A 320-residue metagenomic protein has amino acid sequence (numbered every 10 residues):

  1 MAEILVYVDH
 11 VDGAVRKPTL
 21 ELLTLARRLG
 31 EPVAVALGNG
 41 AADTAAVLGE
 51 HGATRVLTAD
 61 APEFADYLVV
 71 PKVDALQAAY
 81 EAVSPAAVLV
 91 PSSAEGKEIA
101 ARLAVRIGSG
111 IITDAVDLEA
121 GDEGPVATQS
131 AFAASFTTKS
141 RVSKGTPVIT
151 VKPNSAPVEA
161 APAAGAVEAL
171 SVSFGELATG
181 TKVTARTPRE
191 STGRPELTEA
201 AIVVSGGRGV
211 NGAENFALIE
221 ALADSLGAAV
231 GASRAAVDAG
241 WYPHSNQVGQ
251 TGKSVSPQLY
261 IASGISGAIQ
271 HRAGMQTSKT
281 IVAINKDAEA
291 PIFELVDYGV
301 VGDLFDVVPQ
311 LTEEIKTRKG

Functional and structural regions predicted by a protein language model:
M1-G320: N-terminal glycine-rich FAD/FM-binding segment characteristic of electron-transfer flavoproteins
